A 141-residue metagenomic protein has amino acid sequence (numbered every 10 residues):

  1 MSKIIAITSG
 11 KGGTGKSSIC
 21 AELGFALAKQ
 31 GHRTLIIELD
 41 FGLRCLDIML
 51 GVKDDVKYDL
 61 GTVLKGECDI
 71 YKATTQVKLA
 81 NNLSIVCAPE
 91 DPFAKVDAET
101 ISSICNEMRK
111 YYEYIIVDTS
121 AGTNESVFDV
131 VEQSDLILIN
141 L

Functional and structural regions predicted by a protein language model:
M1-I4, V131: N-terminal regions of ATP-driven nucleic-acid and macromolecular assemblies, encompassing P-loop NTP-binding domains
I4-C68, Y114: Walker A/P-loop NTP-binding active-site region of P-loop NTPases, recognizing the glycine-rich GxxxxGKT/S
I5, I37, S84-V86, L138: Hydrophobic/aromatic beta-strand patches that form the interior of the parallel beta-sheet core in alpha/beta enzyme
G10, L39-D40, A88-P89, T119-S120 (+1 more regions): Fold-independent oxyanion-binding glycine-rich loops and adjacent beta-strand/coil segments at enzyme active sites
S17, A94-A98, S120: A conditional alpha-helix N-cap/helix-loop micro-motif detector
R33, N82, D135-L136: Residues at the starts of beta-strands that form the adenosine-phosphate
L39-K110: P-loop/Walker-type NTP enzyme "switch/lid" segment
R109-K110, Y114-L141: Conserved catalytic-core segment of NTP-binding enzymes
